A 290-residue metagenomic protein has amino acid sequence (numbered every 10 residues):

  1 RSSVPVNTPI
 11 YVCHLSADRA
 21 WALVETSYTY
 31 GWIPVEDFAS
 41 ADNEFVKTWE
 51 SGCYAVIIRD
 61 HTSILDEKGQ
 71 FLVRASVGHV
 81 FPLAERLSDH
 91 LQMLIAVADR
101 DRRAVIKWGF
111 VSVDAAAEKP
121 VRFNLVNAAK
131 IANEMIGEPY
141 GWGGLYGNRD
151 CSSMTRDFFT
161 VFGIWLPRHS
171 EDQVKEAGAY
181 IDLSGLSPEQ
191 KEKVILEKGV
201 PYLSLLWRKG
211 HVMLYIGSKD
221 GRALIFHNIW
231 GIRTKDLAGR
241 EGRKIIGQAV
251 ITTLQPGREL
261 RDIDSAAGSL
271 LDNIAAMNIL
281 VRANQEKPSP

Functional and structural regions predicted by a protein language model:
R1-A20, E25-I64, F71, V77 (+2 more regions): Boundary regions of SH3-family modules and the immediately adjacent low-complexity/disordered segments in eukaryotic
S2-P5, S16, V73, D150 (+2 more regions): Short, glycine/acidic-rich beta->alpha junctions
S3, P167-D236: ...with weaker cross-activation on analogous glycine-rich loops/strands in unrelated enzymes
T8, H79, P201-S204: Structural motif
V24, M154, M213: Terminal peptide-recognition signature
Y28-G31, E36-V56, T62-L65, Y215-P290: Aromatic- and glycine-rich peptidoglycan recognition patches
A41, T62-S63, E67-W108, E138-R149 (+1 more regions): Glycine-rich catalytic cores of cysteine/serine-nucleophile enzymes that process amide/ester linkages in cell-envelope
P82-G185, K209, F226, N278-P288: N-terminal capping segments
